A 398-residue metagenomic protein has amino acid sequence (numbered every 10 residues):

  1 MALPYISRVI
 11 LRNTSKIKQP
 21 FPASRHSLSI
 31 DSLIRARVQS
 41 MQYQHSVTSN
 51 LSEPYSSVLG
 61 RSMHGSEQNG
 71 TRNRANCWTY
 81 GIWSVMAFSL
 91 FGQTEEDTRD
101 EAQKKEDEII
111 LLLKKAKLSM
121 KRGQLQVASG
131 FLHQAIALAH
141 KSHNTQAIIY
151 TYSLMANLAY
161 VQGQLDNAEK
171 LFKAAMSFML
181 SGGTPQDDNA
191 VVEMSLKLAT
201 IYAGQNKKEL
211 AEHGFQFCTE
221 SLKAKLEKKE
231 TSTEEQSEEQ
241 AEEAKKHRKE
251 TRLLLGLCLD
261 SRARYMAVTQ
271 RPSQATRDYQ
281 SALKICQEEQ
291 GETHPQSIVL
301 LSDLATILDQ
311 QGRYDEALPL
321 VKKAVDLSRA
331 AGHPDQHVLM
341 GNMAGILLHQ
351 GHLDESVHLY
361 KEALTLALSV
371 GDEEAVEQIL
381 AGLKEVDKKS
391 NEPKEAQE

Functional and structural regions predicted by a protein language model:
A2-E398: Intrinsic-disorder-linked linear interaction elements in eukaryotic regulatory proteins
